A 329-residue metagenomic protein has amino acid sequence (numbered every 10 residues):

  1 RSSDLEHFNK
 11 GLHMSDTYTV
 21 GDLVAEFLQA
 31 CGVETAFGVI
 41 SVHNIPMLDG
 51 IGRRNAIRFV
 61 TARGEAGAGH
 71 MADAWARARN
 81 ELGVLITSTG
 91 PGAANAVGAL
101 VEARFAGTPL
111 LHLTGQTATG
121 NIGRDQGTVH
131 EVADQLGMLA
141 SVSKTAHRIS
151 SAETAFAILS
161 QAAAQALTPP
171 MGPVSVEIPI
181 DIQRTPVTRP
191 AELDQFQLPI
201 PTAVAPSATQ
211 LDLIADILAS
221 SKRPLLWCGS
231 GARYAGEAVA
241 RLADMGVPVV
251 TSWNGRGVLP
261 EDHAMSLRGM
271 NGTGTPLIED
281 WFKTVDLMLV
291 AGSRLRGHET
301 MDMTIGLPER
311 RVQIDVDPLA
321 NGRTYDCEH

Functional and structural regions predicted by a protein language model:
R1-S2: Short, small-residue-biased leader/transition segments that mark boundaries at the very start of proteins
L12-H329: N-terminal alpha/beta PP-like core and its mobile active-site loop of ThDP/TPP-dependent enzymes
